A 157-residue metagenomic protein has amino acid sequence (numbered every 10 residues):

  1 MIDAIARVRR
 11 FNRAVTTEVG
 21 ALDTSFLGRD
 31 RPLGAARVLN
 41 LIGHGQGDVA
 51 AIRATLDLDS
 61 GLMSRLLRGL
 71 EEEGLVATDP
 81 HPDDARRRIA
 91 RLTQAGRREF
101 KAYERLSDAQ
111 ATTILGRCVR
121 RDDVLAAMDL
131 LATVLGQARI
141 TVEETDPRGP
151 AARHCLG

Functional and structural regions predicted by a protein language model:
M1-L33, V142, P150-L156: N-terminal leader segment of winged-helix/HTH proteins
I2-I5, R9, D57, R97 (+1 more regions): Short amphipathic alpha-helical segments with heptad-repeat character
V8, K101, R105-P150: Terminal interaction helix/tail motif
A21-L62, L67, E73-L75: N-terminal helix-turn-helix DNA-binding core of bacterial DNA-binding proteins
I52, L75, P147-C155: Short, solvent-exposed linear motifs at loop/edge-of-secondary-structure regions
T55, R87, Q137-R139: Short, solvent-exposed beta-strand edge segments and adjacent coil->beta transition regions
R68-L125: Charged, amphipathic alpha-helical coiled-coil/dimerization segments
